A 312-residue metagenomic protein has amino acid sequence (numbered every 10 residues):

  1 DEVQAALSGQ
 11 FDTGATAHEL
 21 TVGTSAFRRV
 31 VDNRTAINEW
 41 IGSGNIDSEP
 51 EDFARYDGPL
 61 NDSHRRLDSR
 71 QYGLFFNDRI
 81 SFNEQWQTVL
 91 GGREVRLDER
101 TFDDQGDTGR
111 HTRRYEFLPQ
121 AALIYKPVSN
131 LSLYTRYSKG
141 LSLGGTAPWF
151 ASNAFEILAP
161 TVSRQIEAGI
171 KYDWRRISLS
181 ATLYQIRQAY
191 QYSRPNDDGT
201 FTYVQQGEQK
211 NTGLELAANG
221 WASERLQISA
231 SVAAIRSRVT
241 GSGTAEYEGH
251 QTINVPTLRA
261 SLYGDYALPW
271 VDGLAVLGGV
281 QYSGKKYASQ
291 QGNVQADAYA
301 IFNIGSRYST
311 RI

Functional and structural regions predicted by a protein language model:
D1-D103: Face-selective signature of the C-terminal outer-membrane beta-barrel domain
A5-G9, L74-I80, A121-Y125, A168-Y172 (+4 more regions): Residues on the lipid-exposed face of transmembrane beta-strands in outer-membrane beta-barrel proteins
F11-G14, I80-E84, F117, Y125-S129 (+7 more regions): Outer-membrane beta-barrel strand-turn architecture
L20-T24, L90, A121, T135 (+6 more regions): Membrane-embedded beta-strand positions of outer-membrane beta-barrel proteins
T24-V30, E94-D98, Y137-L143, W174 (+6 more regions): Transmembrane beta-strands of outer-membrane beta-barrel pores
D68-Y72, R113-F117, V162-I166, D173-R175 (+3 more regions): Residues that define the transmembrane beta-barrel architecture of outer-membrane proteins
N83-Q85, S178, Q185-R187, V204-Q290: Gram-negative outer-membrane beta-barrel transporters
K126, S132-Y137, A159-W221, A233 (+1 more regions): Membrane-embedded beta-barrel scaffold of Gram-negative outer-membrane proteins
